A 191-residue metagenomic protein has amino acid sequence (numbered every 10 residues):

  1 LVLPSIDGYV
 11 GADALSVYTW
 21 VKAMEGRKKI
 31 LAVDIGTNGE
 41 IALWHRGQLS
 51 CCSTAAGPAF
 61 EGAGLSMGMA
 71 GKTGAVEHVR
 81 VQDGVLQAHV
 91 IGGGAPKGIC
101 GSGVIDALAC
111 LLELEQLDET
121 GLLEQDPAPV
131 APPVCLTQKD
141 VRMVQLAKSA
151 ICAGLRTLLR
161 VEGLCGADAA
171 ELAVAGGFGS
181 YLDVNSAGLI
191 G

Functional and structural regions predicted by a protein language model:
L1-S5, S16-T19, E25-G98, S102 (+1 more regions): Glycine-rich phosphate-binding loop of actin/hexokinase-like ATP-binding domains
I6-V10, P96-C100, C135-A150: Catalytic cores of large soluble enzymes that bind and process phosphate-bearing ligands
A14-V17, Q145-A167: Phosphate/ATP-binding catalytic cores across multiple sugar-kinase/actin-like superfamilies, primarily ASKHA
A23-G26, G47, V81-G84, A109-L117 (+1 more regions): Generic secondary-structure signature for well-ordered alpha-helical cores
I35-T37, E124-V130, D168-F178: A glycine-rich phosphate-binding loop feature that marks nucleotide/adenosyl-phosphate handling sites
S102, D106, C110, R142-Q145 (+4 more regions): Feature representing long, continuous alpha-helical segments
V104-A147: Gly/charged contiguous loops adjacent to phosphate- or pyrophosphate-bearing nucleotide/cofactor binding elements
L164-A167, G176-G191: Short glycine/threonine-rich loop-to-helix capping motif typified by GTGT followed within a few residues by an Asp-Pro
